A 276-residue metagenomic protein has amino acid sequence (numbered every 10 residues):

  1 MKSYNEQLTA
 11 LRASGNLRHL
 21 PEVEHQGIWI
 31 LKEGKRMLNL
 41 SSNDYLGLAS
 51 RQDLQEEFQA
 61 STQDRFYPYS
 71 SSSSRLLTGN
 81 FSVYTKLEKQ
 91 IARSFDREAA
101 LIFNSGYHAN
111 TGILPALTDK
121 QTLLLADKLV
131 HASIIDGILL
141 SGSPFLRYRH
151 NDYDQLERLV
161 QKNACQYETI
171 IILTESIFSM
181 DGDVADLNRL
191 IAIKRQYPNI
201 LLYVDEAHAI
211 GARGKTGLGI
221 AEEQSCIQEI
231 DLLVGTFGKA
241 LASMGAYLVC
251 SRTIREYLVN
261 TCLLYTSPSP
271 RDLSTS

Functional and structural regions predicted by a protein language model:
K2, A10-Y69, I200: N-terminal "arm"/small-domain region of PLP-dependent enzymes with the aminotransferase-like
E56-S105: Conserved N-terminal alpha-helix of the aminotransferase class I/II PLP-enzyme fold
S105, L125-S141: Substrate-binding/gating loop at the entrance of the active-site cleft, primarily in PLP-dependent aminotransferase-like
I113-A132, Y153: Conserved PLP-anchoring active-site segment centered on the Schiff-base-forming lysine
L146, H150-V204: Active-site phosphate-binding strand-loop segment of PLP-dependent enzymes
Y197-I200, G219-F237: Conserved active-site segment immediately N-terminal to the catalytic lysine that forms the internal aldimine
L232-V234, L241-S267: Conserved core segment of the aminotransferase class I/II
Y265-S276: Single conserved hydrophobic/aromatic residue that forms the stacking wall/gate of nucleotide- or nucleobase-binding
